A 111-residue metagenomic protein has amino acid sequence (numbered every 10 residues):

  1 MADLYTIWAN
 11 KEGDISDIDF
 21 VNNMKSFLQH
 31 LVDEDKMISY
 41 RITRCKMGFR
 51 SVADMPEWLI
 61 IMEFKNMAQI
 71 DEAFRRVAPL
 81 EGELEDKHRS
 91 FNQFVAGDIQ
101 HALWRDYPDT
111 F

Functional and structural regions predicted by a protein language model:
M1-P79, Q93-F111: Short S/T/G/P-rich N-terminal loop/turn motif that feeds into the first structured element of a domain
L84-F91: C-terminal structural segments of small proteins and small subunits
